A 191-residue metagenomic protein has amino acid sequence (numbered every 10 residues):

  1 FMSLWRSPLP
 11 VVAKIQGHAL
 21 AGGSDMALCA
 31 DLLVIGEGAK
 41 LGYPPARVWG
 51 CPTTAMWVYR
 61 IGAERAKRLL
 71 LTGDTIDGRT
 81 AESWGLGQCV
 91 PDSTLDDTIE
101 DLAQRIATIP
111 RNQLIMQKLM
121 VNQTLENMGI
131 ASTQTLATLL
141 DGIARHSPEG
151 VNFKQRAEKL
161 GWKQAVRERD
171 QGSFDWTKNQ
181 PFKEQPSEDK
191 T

Functional and structural regions predicted by a protein language model:
M2-L114: Crotonase-fold acyl-CoA enzyme core
D77-G78, T108-T191: C-terminal alpha-helix plus adjacent terminal tail
